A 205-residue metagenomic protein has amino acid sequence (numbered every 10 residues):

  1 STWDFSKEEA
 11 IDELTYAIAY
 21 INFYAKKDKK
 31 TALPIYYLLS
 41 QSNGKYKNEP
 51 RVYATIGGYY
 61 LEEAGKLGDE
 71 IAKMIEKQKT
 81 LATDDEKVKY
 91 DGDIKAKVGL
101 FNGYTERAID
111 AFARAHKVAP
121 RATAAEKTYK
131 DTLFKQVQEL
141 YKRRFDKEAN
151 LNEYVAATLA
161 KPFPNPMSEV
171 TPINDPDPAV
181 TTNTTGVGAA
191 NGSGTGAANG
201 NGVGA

Functional and structural regions predicted by a protein language model:
S1-I11, S40-R51, A115-K130: Flexible helix-coil transition and linker loops at the boundaries of alpha-helical arrays
S1-S6, E62-R114, V118-A124: Short coil/linker segments at helix-helix boundaries
D4, A19, F23-K27, G57 (+2 more regions): Short coil/turn linking the two alpha-helices of tandem helical-hairpin repeats
I11-D12, A25, K29, P50 (+3 more regions): Solvent-exposed, acidic/flexible segments
D12-Y16, I35, V52, Y59 (+1 more regions): The tetratricopeptide repeat
A17-N22, L39, I56, E63 (+2 more regions): Structural register within alpha-helical repeat arrays
K30, P34-Q41, E106, A113: Alpha-solenoid helical repeat scaffolds
P120-G204: Terminal, low-structured helical/coil segments at or just beyond the last alpha-helical repeat
